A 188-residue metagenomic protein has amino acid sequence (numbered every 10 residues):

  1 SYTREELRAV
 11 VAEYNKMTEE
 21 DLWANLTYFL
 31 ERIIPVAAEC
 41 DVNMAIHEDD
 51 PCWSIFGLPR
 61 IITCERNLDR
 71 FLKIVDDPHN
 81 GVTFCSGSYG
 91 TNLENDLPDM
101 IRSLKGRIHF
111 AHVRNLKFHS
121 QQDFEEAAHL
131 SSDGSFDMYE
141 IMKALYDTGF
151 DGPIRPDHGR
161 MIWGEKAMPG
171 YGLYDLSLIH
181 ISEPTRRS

Functional and structural regions predicted by a protein language model:
S1-G81: Active-site acidic/histidine proton-transfer and metal-coordination neighborhood in alpha/beta enzyme cores
E5, V82-G87, R186: Electropositive, surface-exposed helix/loop patches at the edges of structured domains that serve as adaptable
W23, I55-D69, Y89-D151, E165-S177: Gly/Pro-rich active-site loop or hairpin
I33, I141, I181: Aromatic/hydrophobic pocket-lining residues that form π-stacking "cages" and hydrophobic walls in ligand
M44-I46, N80-F84, H109-V113, G152-P156: Hydrophobic faces of well-ordered beta-strands that scaffold small-molecule active sites in alpha/beta enzyme cores
D49-W53, S88-Y89, R160-M161: Short, internal active-site loops enriched in acidic
L116, H158-G159: Flexible loop residues that form catalytic and substrate-binding hotspots at small-molecule/glycan-binding clefts
S177-S188: Residue-level detector of conserved catalytic or cofactor/ligand-binding positions in enzyme active sites
